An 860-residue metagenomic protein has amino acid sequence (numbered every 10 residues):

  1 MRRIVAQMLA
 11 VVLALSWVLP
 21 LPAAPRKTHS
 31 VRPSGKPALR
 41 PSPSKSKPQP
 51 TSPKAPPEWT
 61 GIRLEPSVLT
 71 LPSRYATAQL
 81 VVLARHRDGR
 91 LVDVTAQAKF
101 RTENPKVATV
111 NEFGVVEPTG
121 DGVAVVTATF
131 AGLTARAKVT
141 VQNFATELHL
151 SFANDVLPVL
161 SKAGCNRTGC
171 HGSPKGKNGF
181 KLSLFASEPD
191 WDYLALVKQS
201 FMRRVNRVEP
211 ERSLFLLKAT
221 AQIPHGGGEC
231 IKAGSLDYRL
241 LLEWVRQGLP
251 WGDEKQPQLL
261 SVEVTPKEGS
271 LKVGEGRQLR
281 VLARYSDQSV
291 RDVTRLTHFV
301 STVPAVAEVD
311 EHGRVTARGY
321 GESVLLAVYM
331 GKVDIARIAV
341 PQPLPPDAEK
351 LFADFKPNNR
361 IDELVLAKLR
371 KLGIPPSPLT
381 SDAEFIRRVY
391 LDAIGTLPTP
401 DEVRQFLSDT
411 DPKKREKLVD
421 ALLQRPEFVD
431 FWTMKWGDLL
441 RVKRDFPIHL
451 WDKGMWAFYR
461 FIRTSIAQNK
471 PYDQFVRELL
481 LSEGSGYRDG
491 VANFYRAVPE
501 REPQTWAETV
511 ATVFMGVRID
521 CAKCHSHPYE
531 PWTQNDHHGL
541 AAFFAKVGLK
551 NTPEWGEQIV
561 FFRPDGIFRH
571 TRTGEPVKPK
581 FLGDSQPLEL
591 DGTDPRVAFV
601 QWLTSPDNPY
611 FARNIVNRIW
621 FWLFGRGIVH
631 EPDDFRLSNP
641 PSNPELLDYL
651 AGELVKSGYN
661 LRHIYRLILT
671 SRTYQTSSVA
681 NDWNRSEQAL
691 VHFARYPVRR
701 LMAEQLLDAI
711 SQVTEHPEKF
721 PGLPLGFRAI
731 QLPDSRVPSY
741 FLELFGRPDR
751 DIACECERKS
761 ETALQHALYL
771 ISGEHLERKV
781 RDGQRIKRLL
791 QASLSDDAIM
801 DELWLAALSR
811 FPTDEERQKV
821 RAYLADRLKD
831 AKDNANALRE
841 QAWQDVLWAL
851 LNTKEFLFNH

Functional and structural regions predicted by a protein language model:
M1-L9: Bacterial N-terminal signal peptides that target proteins for export
M8-W17: Bacterial N-terminal signal peptides
A23-K162, H171-G172, G176-N178, L182-S183 (+5 more regions): Extracytoplasmic soluble-region selector
L160-C165, G516: Flanking scaffold residues of small Cys/His-coordinated metal-binding clusters
G169, L182, A186, W191-Y193 (+10 more regions): Short, structured secondary-structure elements that scaffold catalytic or ligand/cofactor-binding regions
I231-P250, Q765-S772, L776, V780-R781: Catalytic cores of secreted or luminal carbohydrate-active enzymes
S809: Conserved, function-critical positions that sit in or immediately flank catalytic and ligand-binding motifs
